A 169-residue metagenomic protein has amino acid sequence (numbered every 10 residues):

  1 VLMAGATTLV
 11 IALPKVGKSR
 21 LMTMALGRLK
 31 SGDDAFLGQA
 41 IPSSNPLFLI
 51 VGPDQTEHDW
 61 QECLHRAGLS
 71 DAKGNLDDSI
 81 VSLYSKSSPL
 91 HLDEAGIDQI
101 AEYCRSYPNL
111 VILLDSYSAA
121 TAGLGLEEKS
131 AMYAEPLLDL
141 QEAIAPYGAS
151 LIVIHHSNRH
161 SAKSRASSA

Functional and structural regions predicted by a protein language model:
V1-G5, D115, R165-A169: Short intrinsically disordered, low-complexity coil segments enriched in acidic
V1-L69: The Walker A/P-loop phosphate-binding site
L2, D34-A35, A122-L126, K163: Short, flexible helix-adjacent loops and helix caps
L9-V10, S19-R20, F48, A131-A169: Phosphate-binding/switch region of NTP-binding enzymes
L13, W60, G123-L124, A162-S164: Short glycine-/acidic-enriched loop or helix-start segments at secondary-structure transitions that form or flank
P42-E135, E142: Conserved inter-motif catalytic segment of the P-loop NTP-binding fold
